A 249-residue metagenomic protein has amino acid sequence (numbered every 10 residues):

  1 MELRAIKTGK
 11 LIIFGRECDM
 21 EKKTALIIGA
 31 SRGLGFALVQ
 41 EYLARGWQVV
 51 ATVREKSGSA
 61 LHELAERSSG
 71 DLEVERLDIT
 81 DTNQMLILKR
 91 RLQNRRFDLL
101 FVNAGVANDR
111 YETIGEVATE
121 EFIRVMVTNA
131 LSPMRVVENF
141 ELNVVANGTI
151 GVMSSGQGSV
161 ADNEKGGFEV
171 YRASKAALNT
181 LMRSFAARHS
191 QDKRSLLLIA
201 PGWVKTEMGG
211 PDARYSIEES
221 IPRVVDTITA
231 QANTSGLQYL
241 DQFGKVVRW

Functional and structural regions predicted by a protein language model:
A25-G29: Conserved N-terminal Rossmann-fold NAD(P)-binding element of oxidoreductases
S31, G35-Q40: N-terminal Rossmann NAD(P)H-binding glycine-rich loop of SDR-like oxidoreductase domains
R45-L61: Conserved glycine-rich Rossmann-like NAD(P)H-binding loop of the short-chain dehydrogenase/reductase
R67-N83: Rossmann-fold cofactor-recognition segment
I79-R95: Conserved Rossmann-fold cofactor-binding substructure of NAD(P)-dependent oxidoreductases
V106, R110-M126, M134, L142 (+1 more regions): Catalytic loop of short-chain dehydrogenase/reductase
Q191, L198-I199, G210-W249: C-terminal helical subdomain
